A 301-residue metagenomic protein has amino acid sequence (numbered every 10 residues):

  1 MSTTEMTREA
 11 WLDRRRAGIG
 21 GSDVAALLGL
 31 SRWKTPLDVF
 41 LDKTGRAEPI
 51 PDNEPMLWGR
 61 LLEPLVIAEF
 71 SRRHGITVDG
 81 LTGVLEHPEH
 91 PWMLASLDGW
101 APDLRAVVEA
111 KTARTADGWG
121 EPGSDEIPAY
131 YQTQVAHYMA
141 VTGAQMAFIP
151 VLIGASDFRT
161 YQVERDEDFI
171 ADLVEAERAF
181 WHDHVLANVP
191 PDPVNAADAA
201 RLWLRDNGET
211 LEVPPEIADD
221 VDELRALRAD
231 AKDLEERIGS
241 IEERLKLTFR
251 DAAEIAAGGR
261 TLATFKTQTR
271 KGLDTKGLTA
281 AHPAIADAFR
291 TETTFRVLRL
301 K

Functional and structural regions predicted by a protein language model:
M1-K301: Accessory terminal regions of nucleic-acid processing enzymes
